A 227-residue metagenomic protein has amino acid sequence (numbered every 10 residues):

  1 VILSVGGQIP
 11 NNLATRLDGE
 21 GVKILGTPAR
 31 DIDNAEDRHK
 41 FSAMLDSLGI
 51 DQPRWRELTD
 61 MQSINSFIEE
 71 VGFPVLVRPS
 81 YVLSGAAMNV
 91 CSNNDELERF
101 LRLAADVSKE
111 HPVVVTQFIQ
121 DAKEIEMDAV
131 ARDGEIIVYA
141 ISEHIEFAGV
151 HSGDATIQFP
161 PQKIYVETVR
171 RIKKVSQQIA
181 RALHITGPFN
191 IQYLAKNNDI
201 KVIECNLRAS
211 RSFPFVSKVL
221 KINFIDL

Functional and structural regions predicted by a protein language model:
I2-D18: N-terminal glycine-rich "phosphate-gripper" loop used for MgATP/nucleotide binding and carboxylate activation
I2-L3, P53-W55, V114-T116, N190: Short catalytic-loop micro-motif centered on adjacent basic/acidic residues
G7-P10, R38, M61, K173: Generic non-transmembrane alpha-helix signal with a bias for helix starts/N-cap capping motifs
I9-N11, G26, V71-P74, S84 (+1 more regions): ATP-dependent carboxylate activation and anion-phosphoryl transfer catalytic cores that bind Mg-ATP to form
V22, G26-M88: A conserved helix-loop-beta module that forms one wall/lid of the active-site cleft in ATP-utilizing catalytic domains
